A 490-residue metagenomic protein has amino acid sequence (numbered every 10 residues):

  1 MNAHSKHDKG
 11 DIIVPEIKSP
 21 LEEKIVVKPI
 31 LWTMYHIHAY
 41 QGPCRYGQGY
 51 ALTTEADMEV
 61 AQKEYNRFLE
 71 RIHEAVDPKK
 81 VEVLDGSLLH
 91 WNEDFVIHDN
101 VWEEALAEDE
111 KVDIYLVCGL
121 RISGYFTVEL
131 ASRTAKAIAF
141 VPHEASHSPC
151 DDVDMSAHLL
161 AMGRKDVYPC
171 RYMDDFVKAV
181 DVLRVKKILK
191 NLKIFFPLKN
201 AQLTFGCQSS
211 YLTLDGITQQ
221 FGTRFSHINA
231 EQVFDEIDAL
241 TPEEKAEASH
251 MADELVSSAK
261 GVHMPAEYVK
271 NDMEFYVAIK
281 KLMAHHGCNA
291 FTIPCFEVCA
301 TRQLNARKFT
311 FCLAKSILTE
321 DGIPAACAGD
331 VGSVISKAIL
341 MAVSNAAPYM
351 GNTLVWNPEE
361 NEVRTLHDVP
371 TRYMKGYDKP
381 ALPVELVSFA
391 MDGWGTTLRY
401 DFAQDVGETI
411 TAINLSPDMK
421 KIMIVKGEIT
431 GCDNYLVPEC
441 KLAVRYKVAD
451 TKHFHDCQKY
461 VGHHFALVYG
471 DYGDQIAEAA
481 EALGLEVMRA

Functional and structural regions predicted by a protein language model:
H4-S87, Q208-S258: N-terminal glycine-rich anion-binding loop in soluble enzyme alpha/beta folds
K18, E23, D154-A346: Conserved, well-structured core segments that form the ligand-binding/active-site neighborhood of functional domains
L21, D392-A490: Extended hydrophobic packing segments that form well-structured cores
T53-A75, V96-A105, P149-V153, S210-Y211 (+2 more regions): Well-ordered, non-membrane alpha-helical segments in soluble/globular domains
D77-L116, I122-R133, T241-H286: N-terminal small/polar loop signature for handling phosphorylated ligands or for N-terminal nucleophile
K79-G86, I228, I293-P294, A346-L354 (+1 more regions): Flexible, glycine/charged-enriched surface loops at secondary-structure junctions
H90-K190, A201-L212, R364: Cofactor- and metal-binding active-site motifs of prokaryotic enzymes that mediate redox/radical or nucleophilic
S316-L436: C-terminal catalytic subdomain
